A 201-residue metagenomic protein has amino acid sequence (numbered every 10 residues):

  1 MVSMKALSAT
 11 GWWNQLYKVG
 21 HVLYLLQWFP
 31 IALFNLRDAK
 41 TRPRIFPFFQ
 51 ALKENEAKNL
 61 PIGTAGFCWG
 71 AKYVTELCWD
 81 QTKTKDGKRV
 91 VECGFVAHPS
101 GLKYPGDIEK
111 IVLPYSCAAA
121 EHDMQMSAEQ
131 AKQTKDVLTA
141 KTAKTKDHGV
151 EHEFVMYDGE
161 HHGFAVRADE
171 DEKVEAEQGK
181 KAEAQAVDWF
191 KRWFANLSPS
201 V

Functional and structural regions predicted by a protein language model:
M1-V201: N-terminal cap/leader regions of alpha/beta-hydrolase-fold enzymes, predominantly small-molecule hydrolases
